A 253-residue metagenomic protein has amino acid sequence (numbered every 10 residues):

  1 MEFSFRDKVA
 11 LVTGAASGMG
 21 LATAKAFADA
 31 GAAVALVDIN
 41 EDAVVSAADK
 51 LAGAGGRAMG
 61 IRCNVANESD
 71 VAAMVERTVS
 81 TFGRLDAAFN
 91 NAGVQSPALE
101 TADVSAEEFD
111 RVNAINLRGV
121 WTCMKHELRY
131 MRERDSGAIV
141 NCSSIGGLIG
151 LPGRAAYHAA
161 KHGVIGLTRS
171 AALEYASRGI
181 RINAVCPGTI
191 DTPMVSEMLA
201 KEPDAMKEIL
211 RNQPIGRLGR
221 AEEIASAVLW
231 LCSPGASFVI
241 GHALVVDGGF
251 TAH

Functional and structural regions predicted by a protein language model:
M1-S4, Q95-A98, I149, L229 (+1 more regions): Short C-terminal tail/terminal secondary-structure segment of NAD(P)H-dependent dehydrogenase/reductase domains
E41-D42, R62-M74, A106, E222: The beta1-alpha1 cofactor-binding region of Rossmann-like NAD(H)/NADP(H)-dependent oxidoreductases
A73-S80, L99-D103, E107-A114, E208: Active-site Tyr-X3-Lys motif and surrounding loop/helix of classical short-chain dehydrogenase/reductase
Q95-D110, E133, G153-A156, S196-A200: Conserved mid-core segment of classical short-chain dehydrogenase/reductases
A102-T122, S136, V140, V164 (+1 more regions): Catalytic Tyr-X3-Lys loop
M124, A160, T168: Active-site helix of classical SDR
S144: Residue(s) in the substrate-gating loop at a strand-loop-helix junction that position the organic substrate next
A176, R181, V239-G241: Short, small/polar-rich loop/turn modules that mediate ligand/substrate recognition or access, typified
